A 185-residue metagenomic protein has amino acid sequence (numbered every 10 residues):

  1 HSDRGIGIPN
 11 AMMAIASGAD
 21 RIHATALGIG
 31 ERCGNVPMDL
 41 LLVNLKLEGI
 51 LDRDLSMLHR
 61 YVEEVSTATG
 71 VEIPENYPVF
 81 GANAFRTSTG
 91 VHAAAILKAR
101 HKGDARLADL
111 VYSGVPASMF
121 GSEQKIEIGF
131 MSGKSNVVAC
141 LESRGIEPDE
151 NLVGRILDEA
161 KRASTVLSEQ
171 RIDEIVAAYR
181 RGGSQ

Functional and structural regions predicted by a protein language model:
H1-G5, L27: Active-site beta-loop-alpha junctions enriched in small/polar residues
R4-S17, V36: Catalytic cores of alpha/beta
I15-I22, E48-D52: Secondary-structure transition/capping motifs at alpha-helix termini and the adjoining loop/turn into the next element
S17-V36: Glycine-rich phosphate-binding active-site loops on the catalytic face of alpha/beta enzymes
G18, L41, L141: Conserved, mostly hydrophobic/aromatic
A26-L27, L47, G121-Q124: A short, structure-level motif marking secondary-structure boundaries and short turns
G30-L58: C-terminal helical cap(s) of enzyme catalytic domains, especially alpha/beta-barrels
L51-Q185: A mid-to-C-terminal "edge-of-domain" accessory segment
